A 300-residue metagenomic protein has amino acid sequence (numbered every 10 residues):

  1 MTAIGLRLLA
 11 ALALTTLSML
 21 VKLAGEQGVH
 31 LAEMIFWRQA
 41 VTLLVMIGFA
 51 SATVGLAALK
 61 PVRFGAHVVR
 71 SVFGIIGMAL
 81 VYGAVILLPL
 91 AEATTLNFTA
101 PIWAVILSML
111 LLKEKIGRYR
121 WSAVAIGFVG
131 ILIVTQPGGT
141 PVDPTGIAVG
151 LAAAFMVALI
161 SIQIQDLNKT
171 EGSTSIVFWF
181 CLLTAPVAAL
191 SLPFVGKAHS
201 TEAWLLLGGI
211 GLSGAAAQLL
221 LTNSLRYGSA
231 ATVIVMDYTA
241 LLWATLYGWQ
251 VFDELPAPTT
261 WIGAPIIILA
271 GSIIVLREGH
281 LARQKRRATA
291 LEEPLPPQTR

Functional and structural regions predicted by a protein language model:
M1-E33, T140-D166, R286-R300: Glycine-/small-residue-enriched transmembrane alpha-helix faces in small-molecule transporters and effluxers
M1-L12, L43-V69, K169, L182-G209 (+2 more regions): Membrane-interface interhelical linkers
M1-T2, G28, L59-R63, Q136-M156 (+2 more regions): Juxtamembrane helix-entry segments on the extracytoplasmic side of multipass membrane proteins
A3-L9, P61-F73, I116-F128, G146-L151 (+2 more regions): Cytoplasmic-side transmembrane-helix entry/capping segments in multi-pass membrane proteins
A11-M19, I47, S71-A79, P101-I106 (+7 more regions): Hydrophobic/small/kink-forming positions within alpha-helical transmembrane segments of polytopic membrane proteins
V81-G83, A100-S122, L242-W261: C-terminal transmembrane-helix exit sites in multi-pass transporters
T94-T99, L167-L183, Q218-W249: Helix-helix packing/entry segments at the starts of transmembrane helices
Y119-Q136, T259-E278: Hydrophobic transmembrane alpha-helices of multi-pass small-molecule transport proteins
